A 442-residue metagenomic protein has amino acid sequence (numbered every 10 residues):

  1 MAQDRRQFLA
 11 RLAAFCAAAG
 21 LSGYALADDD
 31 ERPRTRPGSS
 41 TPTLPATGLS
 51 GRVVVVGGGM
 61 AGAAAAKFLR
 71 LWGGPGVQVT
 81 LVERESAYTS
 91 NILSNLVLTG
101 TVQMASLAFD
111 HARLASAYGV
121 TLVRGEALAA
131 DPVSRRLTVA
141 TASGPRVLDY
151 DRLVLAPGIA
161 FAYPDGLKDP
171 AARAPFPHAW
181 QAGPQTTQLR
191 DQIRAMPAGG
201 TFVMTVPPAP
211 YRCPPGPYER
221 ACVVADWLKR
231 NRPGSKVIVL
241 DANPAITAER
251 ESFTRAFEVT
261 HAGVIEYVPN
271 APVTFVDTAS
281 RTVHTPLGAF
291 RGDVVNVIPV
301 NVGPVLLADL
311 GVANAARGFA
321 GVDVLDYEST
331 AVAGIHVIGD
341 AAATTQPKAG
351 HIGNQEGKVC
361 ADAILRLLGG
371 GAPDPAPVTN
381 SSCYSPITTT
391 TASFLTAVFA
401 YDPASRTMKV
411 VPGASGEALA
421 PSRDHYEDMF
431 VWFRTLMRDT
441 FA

Functional and structural regions predicted by a protein language model:
M1-C16: N-terminal secretory signal peptides and thylakoid transit peptides that target proteins across membranes
D28-R32, S40-T121, P208-E249: Beta1-alpha1 glycine-rich phosphate/pyrophosphate-binding loop at the start of Rossmann-like nucleotide-binding domains
G38, P157-N231: Glycine-rich dinucleotide-binding loop and its adjacent helix/turn
A117-L137, T141-S143, L148, D226-G318: A Rossmann-like FAD-binding core segment of flavoenzymes
A171-A198, G292-Q355: FAD-site-proximal beta/loop scaffold in flavoenzymes
A341-P377: A conserved FAD-binding loop/helix module that cradles the flavin
L365-D402: Active-site-proximal substrate-binding core of FAD-dependent oxidoreductases
T396-A442: C-terminal auxiliary extensions adjacent to catalytic cores
